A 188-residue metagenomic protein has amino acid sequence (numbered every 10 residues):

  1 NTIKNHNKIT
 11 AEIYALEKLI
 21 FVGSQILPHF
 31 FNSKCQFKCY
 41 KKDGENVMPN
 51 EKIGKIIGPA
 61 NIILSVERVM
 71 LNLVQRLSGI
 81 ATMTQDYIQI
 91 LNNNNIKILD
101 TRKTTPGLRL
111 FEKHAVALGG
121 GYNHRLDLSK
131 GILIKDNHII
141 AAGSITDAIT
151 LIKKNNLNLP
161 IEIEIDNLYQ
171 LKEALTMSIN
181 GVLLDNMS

Functional and structural regions predicted by a protein language model:
N1-M177, G181: Acidic/glycine-rich phosphate/pyrophosphate-binding loops and surrounding catalytic core that coordinate Mg2+
N186: Short secondary-structure boundary segments
